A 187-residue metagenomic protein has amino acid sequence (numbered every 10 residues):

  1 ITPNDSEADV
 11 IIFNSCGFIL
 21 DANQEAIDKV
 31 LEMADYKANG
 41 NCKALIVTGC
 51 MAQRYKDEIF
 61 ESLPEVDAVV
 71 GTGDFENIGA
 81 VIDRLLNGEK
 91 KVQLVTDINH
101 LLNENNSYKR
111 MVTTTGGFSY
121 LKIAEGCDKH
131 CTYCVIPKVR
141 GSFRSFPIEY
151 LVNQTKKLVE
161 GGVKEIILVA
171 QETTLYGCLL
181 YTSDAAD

Functional and structural regions predicted by a protein language model:
I1-Y176: Proteins enriched for Cys/Gly/acidic motifs involved in redox and nucleic-acid/cofactor modification
Y181-D187: Conserved small/polar residues in nucleotide/adenosyl-binding loops
